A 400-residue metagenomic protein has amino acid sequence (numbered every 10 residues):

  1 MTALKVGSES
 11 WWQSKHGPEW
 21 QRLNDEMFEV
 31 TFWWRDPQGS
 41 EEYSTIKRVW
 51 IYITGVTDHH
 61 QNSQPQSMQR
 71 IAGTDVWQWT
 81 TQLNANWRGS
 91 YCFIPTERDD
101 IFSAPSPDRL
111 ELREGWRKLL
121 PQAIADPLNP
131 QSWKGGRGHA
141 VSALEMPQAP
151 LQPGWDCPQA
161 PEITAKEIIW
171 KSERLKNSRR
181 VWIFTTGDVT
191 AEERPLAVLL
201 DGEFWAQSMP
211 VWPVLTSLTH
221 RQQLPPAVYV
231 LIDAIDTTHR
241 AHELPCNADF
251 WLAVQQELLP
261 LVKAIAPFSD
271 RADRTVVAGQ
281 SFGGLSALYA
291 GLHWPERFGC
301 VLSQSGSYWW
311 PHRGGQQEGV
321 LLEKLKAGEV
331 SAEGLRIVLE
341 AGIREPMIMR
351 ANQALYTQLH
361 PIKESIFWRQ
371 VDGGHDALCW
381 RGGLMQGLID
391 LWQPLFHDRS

Functional and structural regions predicted by a protein language model:
T2, L23-D25, E29-N86, T96-P153: Aromatic-rich carbohydrate-binding modules that target alpha-glucans
W87-P95, I183, R194, F250 (+3 more regions): Short beta-strand segments enriched for Tyr within beta-sheet-rich domains, predominantly fibronectin type III
I169, V198-A266: Cap/lid segment of the alpha/beta-hydrolase catalytic domain
W182-T185, E192-E203: Short beta-strand element of the alpha/beta-hydrolase
G202, A234, L302-P311, I343: Active-site nucleophile loop of the alpha/beta-hydrolase fold
P210, D270-K324, V330-S331: Primarily recognizes the serine-hydrolase "nucleophile elbow" in alpha/beta-hydrolase and SGNH/GDSL folds
W309-C379: The feature captures the conserved acid-bearing segment of alpha/beta-hydrolase catalytic domains
C379-I389: Post-His helix in hydrolase/transferase enzymes
